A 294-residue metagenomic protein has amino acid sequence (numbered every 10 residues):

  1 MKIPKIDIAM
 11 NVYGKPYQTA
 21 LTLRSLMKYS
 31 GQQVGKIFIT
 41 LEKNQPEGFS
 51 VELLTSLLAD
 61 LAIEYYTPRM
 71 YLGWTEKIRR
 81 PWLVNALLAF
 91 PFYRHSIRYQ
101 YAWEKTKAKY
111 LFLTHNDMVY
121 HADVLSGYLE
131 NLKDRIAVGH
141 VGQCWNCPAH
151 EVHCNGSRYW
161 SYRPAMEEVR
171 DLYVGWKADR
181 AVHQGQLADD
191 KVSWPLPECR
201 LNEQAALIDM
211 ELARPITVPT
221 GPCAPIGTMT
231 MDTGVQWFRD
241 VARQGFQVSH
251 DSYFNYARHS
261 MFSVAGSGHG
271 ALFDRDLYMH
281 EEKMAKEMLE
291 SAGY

Functional and structural regions predicted by a protein language model:
M1-S25: N-proximal low-complexity "stem/linker" segments adjacent to membrane-targeting elements
R24-V34: Short, acidic, metal-binding catalytic loop of nucleotide-sugar glycosyltransferases
V34-P46, Y65-L72: Short beta-strand/loop segment that forms part of the nucleotide-sugar
F49-T106: Active-site-proximal specificity loops/subdomain of glycosyltransferases
L111: Short aromatic/hydrophobic "clamp" motif used to bind/position activated sugar donors
H115-V119: The conserved acidic donor/metal-binding loop of glycosyltransferases
H121-A224: Conserved catalytic core of nucleotide-sugar-dependent glycosyltransferases
P215-Y294: C-terminal catalytic/acceptor-binding lobe
